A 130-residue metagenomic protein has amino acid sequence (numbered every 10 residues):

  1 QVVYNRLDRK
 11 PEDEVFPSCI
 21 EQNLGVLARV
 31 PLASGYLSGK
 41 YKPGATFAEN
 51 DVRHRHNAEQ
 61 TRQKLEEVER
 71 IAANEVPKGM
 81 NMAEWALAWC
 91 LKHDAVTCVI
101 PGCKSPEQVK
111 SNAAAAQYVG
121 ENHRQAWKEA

Functional and structural regions predicted by a protein language model:
Q1-E129: Beta/alpha (TIM)-barrel catalytic core signal, keyed to glycine-rich beta->alpha loops juxtaposed to Asp/Glu that bind
